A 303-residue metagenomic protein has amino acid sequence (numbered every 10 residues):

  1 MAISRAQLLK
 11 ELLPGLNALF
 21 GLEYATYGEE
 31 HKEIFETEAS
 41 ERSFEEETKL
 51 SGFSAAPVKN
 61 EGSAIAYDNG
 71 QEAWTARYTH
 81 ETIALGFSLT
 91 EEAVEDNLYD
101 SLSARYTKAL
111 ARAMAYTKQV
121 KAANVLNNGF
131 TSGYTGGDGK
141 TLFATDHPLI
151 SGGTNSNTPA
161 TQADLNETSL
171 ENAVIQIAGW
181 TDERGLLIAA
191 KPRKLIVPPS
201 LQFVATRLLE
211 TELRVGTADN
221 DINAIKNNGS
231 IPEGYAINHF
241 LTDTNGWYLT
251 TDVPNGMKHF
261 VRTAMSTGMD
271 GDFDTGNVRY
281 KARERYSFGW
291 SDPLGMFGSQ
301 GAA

Functional and structural regions predicted by a protein language model:
M1-Y27: N-terminal alpha-helical "arm" segments
A2-K10, F143-D182, A189-K194, S200-A303: Sequence/fold signature of self-assembling virion shell proteins
L19, Q71-E72, W180, M265: Short alpha-helical segments and helix-capping/turn motifs at coil-helix boundaries
F20-Y24, G28, K32-F35, A39 (+8 more regions): Residue-level signal for secondary-structure boundary elements
A25-I83: Assembly/oligomerization interface modules of large self-assembling protein complexes
T37, S43-E45, A73, R77 (+5 more regions): Short, charged/polar micro-motifs that form catalytic or ligand-binding hotspots
A76-G133, L195, Y280-A282: Long, contiguous amphipathic alpha-helices that act as assembly "spine/axial" helices in icosahedral shell and virion
K118-T154, T158: Glycine-rich, mobile lid/loop segments that gate access to catalytic sites or pores
